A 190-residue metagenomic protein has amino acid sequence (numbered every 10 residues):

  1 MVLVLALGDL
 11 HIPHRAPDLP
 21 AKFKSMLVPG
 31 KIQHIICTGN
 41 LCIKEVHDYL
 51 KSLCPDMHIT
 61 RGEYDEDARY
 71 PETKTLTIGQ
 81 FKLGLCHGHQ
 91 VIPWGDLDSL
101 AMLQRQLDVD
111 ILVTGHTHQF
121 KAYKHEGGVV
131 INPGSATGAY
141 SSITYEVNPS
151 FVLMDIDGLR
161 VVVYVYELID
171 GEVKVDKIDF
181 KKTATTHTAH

Functional and structural regions predicted by a protein language model:
M1-D56, D65-E72, Q80, S150 (+1 more regions): N-terminal active-site segment of His-dependent metallophosphoesterases
A6-G8, H34-N40, M57-G62, G84-H87 (+2 more regions): Active-site neighborhood of phospho(di)ester-bond hydrolases with catalytic His/Asp-centered motifs
I12, I43, Q90, Q119 (+1 more regions): Short active-site segment of divalent metal-dependent hydrolases/proteases that encodes the spacing between
I12-H14, D65-D67, I92, A139 (+1 more regions): Short, small-residue-enriched loops and turns at beta-alpha junctions that line or gate enzyme active sites
P17, D48, Y70-E72, G95-L97 (+3 more regions): Short, well-ordered secondary-structure micro-motifs
D56-V109: Helix-adjacent hinge/juxtasegments
H58, W94-V162: Conserved beta-sheet core of the metallophosphoesterase superfamily
I111, Q119-E126, G158-H190: A short C-terminal boundary segment appended to hydrolase-like catalytic domains
